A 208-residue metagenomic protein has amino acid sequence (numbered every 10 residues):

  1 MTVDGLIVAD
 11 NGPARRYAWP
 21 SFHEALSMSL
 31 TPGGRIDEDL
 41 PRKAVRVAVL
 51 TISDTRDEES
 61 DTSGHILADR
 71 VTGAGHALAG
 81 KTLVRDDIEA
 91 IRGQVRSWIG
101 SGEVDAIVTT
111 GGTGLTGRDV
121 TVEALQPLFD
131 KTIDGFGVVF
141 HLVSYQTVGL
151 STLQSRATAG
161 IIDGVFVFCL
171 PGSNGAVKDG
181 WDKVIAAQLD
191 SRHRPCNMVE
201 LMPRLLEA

Functional and structural regions predicted by a protein language model:
T2-A208: Non-catalytic beta/alpha edge segments that cap or flank active sites
